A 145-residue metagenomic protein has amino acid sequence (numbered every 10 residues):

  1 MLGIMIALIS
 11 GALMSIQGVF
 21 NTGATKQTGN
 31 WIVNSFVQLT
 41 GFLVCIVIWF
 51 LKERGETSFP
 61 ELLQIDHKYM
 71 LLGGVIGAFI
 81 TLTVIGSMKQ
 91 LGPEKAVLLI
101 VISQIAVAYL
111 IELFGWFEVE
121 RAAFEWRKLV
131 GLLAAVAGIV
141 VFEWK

Functional and structural regions predicted by a protein language model:
M1-I9, K26-T28, F42-Y69, L91 (+2 more regions): Membrane-interface interhelical linkers
M1-W31, F79, T83, A137: Glycine-/small-residue-enriched transmembrane alpha-helix faces in small-molecule transporters and effluxers
S15, G74, A78-L82, I102-L110 (+1 more regions): Hydrophobic/small/kink-forming positions within alpha-helical transmembrane segments of polytopic membrane proteins
K26-N30, L82-I102: Structural motif at transmembrane-helix junctions in multi-pass transporters
F36-V37, L72, L99-I100, R127-V130: Hydrophobic core positions of alpha-helical segments in small-molecule transporters and transporter systems
Q38-F42, V101-A106, L132: Residue-level recognition of pore/gate-forming positions within transmembrane alpha-helices of multi-pass
A106-W126: C-terminal transmembrane-helix exit sites in multi-pass transporters
F124-E143: Hydrophobic transmembrane alpha-helices of multi-pass small-molecule transport proteins
